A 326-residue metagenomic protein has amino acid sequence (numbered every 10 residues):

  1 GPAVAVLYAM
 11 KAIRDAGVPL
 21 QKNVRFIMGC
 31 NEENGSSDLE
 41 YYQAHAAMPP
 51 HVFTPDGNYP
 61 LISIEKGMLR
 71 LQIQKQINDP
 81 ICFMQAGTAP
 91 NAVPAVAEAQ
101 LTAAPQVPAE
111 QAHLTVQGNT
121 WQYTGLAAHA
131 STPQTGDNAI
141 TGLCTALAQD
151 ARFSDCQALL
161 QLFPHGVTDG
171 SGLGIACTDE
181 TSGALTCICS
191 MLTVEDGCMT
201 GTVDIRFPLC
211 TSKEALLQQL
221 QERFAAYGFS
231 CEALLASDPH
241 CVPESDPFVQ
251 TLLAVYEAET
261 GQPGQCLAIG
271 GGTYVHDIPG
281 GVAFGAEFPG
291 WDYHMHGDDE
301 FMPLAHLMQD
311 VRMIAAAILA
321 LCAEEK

Functional and structural regions predicted by a protein language model:
G1-A5, A97, A139-G142, F248 (+2 more regions): Catalytic-loop motifs flanking and including active-site residues across diverse enzymes
G1-M28, N34, A46-P50, G297-Q309: Active-site metal-coordination/substrate-binding segment of hydrolases, especially metallo-dependent peptidases
A3-I13, Y42, L101, L143-L147 (+2 more regions): Buried hydrophobic packing segments
A9-R25, A151-Q157, P263, D292 (+1 more regions): Phosphate-handling active-site elements
E33, L39-P208: Midchain, well-structured core segments that form catalytic/ion-binding scaffolds
Q122, E195, Q250-E324: Zn-dependent metallopeptidase/amidohydrolase metal-coordination segment
V194, M199-G271: Substrate-recognition/cap regions that form aromatic- and gly/pro-loop-enriched pockets for small-molecule ligands
